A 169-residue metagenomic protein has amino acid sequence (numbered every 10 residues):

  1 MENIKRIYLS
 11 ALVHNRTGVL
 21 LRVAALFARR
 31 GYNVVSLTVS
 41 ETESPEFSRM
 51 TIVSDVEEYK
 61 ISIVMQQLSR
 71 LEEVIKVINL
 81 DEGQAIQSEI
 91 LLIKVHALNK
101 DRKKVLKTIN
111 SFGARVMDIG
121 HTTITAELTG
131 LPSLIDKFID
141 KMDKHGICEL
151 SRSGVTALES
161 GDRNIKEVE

Functional and structural regions predicted by a protein language model:
M1-R49, V53-E169: Long, contiguous binding/interaction regions
